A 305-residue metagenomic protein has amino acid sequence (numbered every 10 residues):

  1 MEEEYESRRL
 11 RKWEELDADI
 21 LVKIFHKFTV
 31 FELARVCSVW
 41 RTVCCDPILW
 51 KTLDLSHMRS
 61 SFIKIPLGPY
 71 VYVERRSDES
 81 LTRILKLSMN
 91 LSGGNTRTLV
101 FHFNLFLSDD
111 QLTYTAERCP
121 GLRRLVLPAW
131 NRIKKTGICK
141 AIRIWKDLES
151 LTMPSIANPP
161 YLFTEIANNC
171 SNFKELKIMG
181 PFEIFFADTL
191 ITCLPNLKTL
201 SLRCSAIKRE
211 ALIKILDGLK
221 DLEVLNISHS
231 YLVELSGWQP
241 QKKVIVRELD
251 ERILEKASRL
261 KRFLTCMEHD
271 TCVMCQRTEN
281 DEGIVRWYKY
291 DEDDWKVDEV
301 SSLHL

Functional and structural regions predicted by a protein language model:
M1-L305: The conserved beta-strand core of Leucine-Rich Repeat
